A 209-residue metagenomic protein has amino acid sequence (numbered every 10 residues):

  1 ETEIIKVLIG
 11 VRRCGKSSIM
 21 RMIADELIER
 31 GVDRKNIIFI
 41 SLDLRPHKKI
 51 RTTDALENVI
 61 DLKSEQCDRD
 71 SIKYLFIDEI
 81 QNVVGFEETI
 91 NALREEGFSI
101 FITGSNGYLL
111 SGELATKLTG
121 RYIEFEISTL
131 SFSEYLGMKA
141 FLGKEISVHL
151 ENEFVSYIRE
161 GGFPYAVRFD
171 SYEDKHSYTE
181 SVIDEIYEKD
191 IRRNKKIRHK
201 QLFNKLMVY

Functional and structural regions predicted by a protein language model:
L8: Hydrophobic anchor at the beta1->P-loop junction of P-loop NTPases
R12-R13: Walker A (P-loop) phosphate-binding loop of P-loop NTPases
K16: Conserved lysine of the Walker
I19: Hydrophobic positions on the alpha1 helix immediately C-terminal to the Walker A/P-loop
I38-D70: Short glycine-rich substrate-engagement loop in P-loop NTPases that contacts/grips substrate
S99-S105, E126: Structural recognition of the conserved hydrophobic beta-strand(s) that form the central parallel beta-sheet of P-loop
Y108-I123, K139-A140: Short regulatory helix/loop adjacent to the ATP-binding pocket of P-loop NTPases
S133-Y209: Interdomain hinge/linker elements that couple catalytic modules in large macromolecular machines
